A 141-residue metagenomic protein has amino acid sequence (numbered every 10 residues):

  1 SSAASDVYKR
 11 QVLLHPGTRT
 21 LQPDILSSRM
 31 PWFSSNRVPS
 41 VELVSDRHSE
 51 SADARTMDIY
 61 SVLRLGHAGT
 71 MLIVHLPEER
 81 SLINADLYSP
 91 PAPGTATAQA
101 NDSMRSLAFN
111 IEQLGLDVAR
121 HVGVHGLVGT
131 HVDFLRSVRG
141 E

Functional and structural regions predicted by a protein language model:
S1-Y8: Short, small-residue-biased leader/transition segments that mark boundaries at the very start of proteins
S5, R29, D133-G140: Short, aromatic/basic amphipathic alpha-helical patches
K9-L63, G69, R105-S106, Q113: Metallo-beta-lactamase
T56-V138: Metallo-beta-lactamase
